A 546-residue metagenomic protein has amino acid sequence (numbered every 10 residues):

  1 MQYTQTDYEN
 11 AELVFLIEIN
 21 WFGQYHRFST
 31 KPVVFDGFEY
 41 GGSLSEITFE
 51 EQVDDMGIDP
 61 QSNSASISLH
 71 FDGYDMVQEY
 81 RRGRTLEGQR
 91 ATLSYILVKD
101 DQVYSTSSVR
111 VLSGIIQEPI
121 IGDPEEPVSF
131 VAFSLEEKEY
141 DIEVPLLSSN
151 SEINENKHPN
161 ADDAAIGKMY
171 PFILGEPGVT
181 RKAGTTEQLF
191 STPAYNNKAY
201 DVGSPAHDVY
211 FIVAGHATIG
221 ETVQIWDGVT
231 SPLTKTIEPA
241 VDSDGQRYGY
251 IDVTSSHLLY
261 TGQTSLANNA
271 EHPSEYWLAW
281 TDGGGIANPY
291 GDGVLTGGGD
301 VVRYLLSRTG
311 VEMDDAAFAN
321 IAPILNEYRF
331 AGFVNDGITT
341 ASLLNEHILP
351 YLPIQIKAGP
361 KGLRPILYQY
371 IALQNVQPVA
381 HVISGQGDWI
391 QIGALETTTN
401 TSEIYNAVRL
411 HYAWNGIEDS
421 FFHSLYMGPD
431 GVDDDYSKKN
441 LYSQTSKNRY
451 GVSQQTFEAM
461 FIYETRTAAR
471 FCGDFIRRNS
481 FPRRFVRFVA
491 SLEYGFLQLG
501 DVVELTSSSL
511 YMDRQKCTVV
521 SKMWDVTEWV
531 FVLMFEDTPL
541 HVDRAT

Functional and structural regions predicted by a protein language model:
M1-L16, N20, Q24-S108, G122-G220 (+1 more regions): C-terminal extracytoplasmic interaction modules
E50, I58, E118-I120, P232-I251 (+2 more regions): Short, exposed beta-strand/loop patches in secreted or surface proteins that constitute
S62-S64, S113, P273: Surface-exposed or flexible loop/turn and strand-edge residues in extracellular/cell-surface modules
G114-I116, C517-T518: Small-residue-enriched segments and motifs
W226-G310: Surface-exposed interaction regions enriched in Ser/Thr/Asp/Glu that occur as long low-complexity tracts or repetitive
